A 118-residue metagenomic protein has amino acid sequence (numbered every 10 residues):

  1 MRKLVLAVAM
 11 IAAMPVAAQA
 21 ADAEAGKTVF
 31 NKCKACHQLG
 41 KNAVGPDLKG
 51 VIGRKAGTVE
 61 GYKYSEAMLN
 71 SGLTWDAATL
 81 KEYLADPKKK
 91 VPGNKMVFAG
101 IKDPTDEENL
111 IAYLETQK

Functional and structural regions predicted by a protein language model:
M1-L4: Positively charged n-region of N-terminal signal peptides that target proteins for export
L6-P15: Hydrophobic helical h-region of N-terminal Sec-dependent signal peptides in bacterial secretory/periplasmic proteins
M14-D22: Sec/Tat signal peptide C-region and signal peptidase I cleavage site
A21-A43: Sequence/structural segment immediately N-terminal to covalent heme-attachment motifs in c-type and related
N31-Q38, G53, L73, A85-K89 (+1 more regions): Sec-exported extracytoplasmic/periplasmic mature domains
P46-E66, A85: Solvent-exposed helix-loop boundary motif
E60-K81: Short Fe-S-cluster ligation motifs
D76-K118: C-terminal capping alpha-helices of c-type cytochrome domains
